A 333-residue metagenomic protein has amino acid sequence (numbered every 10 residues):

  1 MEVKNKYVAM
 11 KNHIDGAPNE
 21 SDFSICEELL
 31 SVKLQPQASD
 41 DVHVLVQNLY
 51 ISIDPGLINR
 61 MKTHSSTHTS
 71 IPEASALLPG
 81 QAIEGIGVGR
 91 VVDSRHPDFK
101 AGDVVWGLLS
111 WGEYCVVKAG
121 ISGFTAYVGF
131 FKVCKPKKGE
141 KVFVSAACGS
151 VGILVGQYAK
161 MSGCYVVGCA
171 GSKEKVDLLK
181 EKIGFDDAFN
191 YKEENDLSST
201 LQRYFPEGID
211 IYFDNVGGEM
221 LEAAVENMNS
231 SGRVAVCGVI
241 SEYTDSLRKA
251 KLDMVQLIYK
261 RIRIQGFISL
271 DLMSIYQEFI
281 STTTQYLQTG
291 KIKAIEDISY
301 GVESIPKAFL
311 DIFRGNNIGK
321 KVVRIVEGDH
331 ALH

Functional and structural regions predicted by a protein language model:
M1-P36, E327-H333: Eukaryotic N-terminal low-complexity, Ser/Thr- and Lys/Arg-rich leader segments that predominantly function as
E2-K4, T289-I298, P306-H333: C-terminal capping/lid region of NAD(P)-dependent oxidoreductase domains
S31-I53, N59-W111: Glycine-rich beta-strand-centered segment in the early N-terminal region that forms part of a ligand/cofactor-binding
D98-F99, P136, M228: Short, well-ordered loop/turn sites that connect or cap secondary structure elements
W106, F143, F189, Y212-F213: N-terminal Rossmann-like NAD(P) cofactor-binding module of classical short-chain dehydrogenase/reductase
S122-E194: Mid-domain Rossmann-like dinucleotide-binding core that forms the NAD(H)/NADP(H) cofactor-binding site
E194-E207: Short amphipathic alpha-helix with an adjacent loop that forms part of the alpha/beta core around
E219-I292, V326-H333: Glycine-rich phosphate-binding loop and adjacent beta-alpha segment of Rossmann(oid) nucleotide-cofactor-binding
